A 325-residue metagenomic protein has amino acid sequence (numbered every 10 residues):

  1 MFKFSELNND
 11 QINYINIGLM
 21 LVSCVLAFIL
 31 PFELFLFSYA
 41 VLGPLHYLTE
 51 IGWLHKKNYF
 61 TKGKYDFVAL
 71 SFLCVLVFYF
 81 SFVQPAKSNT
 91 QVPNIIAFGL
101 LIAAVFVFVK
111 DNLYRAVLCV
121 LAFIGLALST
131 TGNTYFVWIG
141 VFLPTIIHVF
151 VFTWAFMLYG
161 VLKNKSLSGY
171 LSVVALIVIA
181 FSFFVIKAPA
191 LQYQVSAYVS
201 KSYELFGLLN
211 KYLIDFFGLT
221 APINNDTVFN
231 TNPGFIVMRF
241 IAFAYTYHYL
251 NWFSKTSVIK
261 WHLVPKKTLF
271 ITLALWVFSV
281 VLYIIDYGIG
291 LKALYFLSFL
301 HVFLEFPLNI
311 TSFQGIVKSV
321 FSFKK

Functional and structural regions predicted by a protein language model:
M1-N58: N-terminal signal-anchor module of multipass membrane proteins
I17-L26, V68-F82, I96-F108, L118-T130 (+2 more regions): Hydrophobic core of alpha-helical transmembrane segments in multi-pass integral membrane proteins
A27-L36, P85-N89, S129-V137, L282-L291: Transmembrane helix interruption/hinge and helix-loop junction motifs
F35-L45, V92-L101, V137-V149, A197-Y198 (+2 more regions): Hydrophobic core segments of alpha-helical transmembrane domains in multi-pass membrane proteins
K56, F82-G169: Membrane-interface helix-loop-helix junctions at boundaries between adjacent transmembrane segments
S168-G207: Aromatic-rich transmembrane-lumenal/periplasmic boundary elements in polytopic membrane proteins
Q192-T246: Membrane-interfacial catalytic/cofactor-binding modules of polytopic membrane enzymes
S196, T231-G234, I259-P265, S279-L300: Extracellular/periplasmic helix-loop-helix junctions in multi-pass membrane proteins
